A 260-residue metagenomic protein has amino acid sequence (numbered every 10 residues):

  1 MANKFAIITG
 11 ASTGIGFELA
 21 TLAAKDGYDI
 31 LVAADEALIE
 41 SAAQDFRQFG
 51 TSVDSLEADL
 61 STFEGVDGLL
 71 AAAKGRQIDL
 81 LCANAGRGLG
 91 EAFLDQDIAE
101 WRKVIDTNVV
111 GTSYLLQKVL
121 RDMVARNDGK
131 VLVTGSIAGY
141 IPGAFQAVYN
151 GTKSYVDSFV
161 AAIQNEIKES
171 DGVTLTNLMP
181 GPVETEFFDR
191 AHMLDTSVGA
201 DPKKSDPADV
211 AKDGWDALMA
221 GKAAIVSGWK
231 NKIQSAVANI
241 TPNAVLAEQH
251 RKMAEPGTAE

Functional and structural regions predicted by a protein language model:
S12-T13: Conserved glycine-rich cofactor-binding loop
D26-A42: Conserved glycine-rich Rossmann-like NAD(P)H-binding loop of the short-chain dehydrogenase/reductase
E57-G68, I98: The beta1-alpha1 cofactor-binding region of Rossmann-like NAD(H)/NADP(H)-dependent oxidoreductases
A92-F93, D97-I105: Substrate-binding pocket helix/loop in short-chain dehydrogenase/reductase
L116, T152: Active-site helix of classical SDR
S136: Residue(s) in the substrate-gating loop at a strand-loop-helix junction that position the organic substrate next
N165-W229, I240, A244-A247: SDR active-site lid
